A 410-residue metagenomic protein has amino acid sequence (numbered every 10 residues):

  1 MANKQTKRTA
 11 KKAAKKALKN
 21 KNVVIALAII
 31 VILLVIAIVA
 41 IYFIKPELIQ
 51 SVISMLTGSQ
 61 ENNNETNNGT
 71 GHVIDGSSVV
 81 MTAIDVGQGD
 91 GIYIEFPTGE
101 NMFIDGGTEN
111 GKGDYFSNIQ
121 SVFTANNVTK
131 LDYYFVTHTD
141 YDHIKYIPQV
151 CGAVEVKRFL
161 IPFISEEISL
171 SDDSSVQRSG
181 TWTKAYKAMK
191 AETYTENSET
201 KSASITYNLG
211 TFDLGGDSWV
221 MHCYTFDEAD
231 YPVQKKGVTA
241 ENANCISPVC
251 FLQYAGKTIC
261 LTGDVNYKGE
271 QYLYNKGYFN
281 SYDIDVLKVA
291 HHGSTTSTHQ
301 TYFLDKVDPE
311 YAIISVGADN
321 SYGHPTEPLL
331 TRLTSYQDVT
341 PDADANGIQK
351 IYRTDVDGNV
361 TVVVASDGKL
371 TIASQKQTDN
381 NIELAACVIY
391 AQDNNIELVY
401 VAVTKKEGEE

Functional and structural regions predicted by a protein language model:
M1-N22: N-terminal Lys/Arg-rich, disordered targeting/topogenic segments
I25-I44: Sec-dependent N-terminal signal peptides of Gram-positive bacterial secreted proteins and lipoproteins
K45-K130, E199-V286, G358-E410: Core dinuclear metal-dependent hydrolase active-site scaffold
Q88-D90, N110, T139-K145, E166-S169 (+4 more regions): Active-site environment of divalent metal-dependent phosphoester hydrolases
P97-M102, E109-E167, G277-S294, D308-I313: Active-site metal-binding motif and surrounding structural segment of the metallo-beta-lactamase
Y141-V154, S169-K184, H299-L304, P325-P328: Metal-dependent catalytic neighborhoods of phosphoester/phosphodiester hydrolases
Q149-A153, K187-Y194, Y274-F279, Y302-K306: Mature extracellular/periplasmic domains of secretome proteins
S165, Y278-N359: Long, structured stretches of catalytic cores involved in phosphate-ester chemistry, encompassing
